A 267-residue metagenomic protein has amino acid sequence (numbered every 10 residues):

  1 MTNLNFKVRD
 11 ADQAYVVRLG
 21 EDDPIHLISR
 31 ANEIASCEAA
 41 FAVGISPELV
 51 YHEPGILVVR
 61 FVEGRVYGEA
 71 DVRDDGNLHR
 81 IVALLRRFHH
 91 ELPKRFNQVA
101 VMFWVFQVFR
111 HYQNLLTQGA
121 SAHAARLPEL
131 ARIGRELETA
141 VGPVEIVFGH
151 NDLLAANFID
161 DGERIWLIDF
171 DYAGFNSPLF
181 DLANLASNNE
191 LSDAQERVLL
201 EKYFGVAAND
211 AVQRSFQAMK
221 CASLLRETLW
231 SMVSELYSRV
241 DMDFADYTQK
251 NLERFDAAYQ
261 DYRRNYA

Functional and structural regions predicted by a protein language model:
M1-W104, V108-R126, P143: ATP-binding pocket architecture of kinase catalytic cores
T2-V17, R135-F180: Active-site acidic catalytic loop and adjacent metal/ATP-binding pocket of ATP-dependent phosphoryl transfer enzymes
L85-F96, E138-V141, N189, A207 (+2 more regions): A general structural signal marking secondary-structure boundaries and capping sites
A100-F103, N209-K220: All-alpha amphipathic helical-bundle segments outside canonical DNA-binding/catalytic cores that form hydrophobic
N114-A125, W230-A267: ATP/Mg2+ or Mg2+-diphosphate-binding catalytic cores that bind nucleotide phosphates or diphosphates via glycine-rich
G162, R197-S215, N251, F255-R263: Short amphipathic alpha-helical segments and their helix-coil junctions
L179-A208, C221-V240: Active-site activation/catalytic loop segments of kinase-like enzymes and analogous catalytic loops in related
